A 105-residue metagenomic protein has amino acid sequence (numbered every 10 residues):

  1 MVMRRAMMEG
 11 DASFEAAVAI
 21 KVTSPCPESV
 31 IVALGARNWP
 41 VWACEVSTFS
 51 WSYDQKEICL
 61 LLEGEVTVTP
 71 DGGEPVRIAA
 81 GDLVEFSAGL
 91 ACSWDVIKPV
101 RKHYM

Functional and structural regions predicted by a protein language model:
M1-A6: N-terminal chloroplast transit peptides
A12-A19, R101-M105: Double-stranded beta-helix
P25-P27, G35-D54, S87-A88: Conserved short histidine dyad/triad with adjacent acidic residue
V32, F49-D54, P70, V76-R77 (+1 more regions): Short histidine-centered beta-strand/loop micro-motifs that create catalytic or ligand/metal-coordination sites
W51, V68, K102-M105: Short hydrophobic/aromatic-rich beta-strand segments that constitute the beta-sheet cores of beta-sandwich/beta-barrel
Y53-V68: Short, conserved beta-strand element in jelly-roll/cupin
G72-A88: Short acidic-glycine-tyrosine-enriched beta hairpin
A88-M105: Ligand-binding loop in jelly-roll beta-barrel domains
